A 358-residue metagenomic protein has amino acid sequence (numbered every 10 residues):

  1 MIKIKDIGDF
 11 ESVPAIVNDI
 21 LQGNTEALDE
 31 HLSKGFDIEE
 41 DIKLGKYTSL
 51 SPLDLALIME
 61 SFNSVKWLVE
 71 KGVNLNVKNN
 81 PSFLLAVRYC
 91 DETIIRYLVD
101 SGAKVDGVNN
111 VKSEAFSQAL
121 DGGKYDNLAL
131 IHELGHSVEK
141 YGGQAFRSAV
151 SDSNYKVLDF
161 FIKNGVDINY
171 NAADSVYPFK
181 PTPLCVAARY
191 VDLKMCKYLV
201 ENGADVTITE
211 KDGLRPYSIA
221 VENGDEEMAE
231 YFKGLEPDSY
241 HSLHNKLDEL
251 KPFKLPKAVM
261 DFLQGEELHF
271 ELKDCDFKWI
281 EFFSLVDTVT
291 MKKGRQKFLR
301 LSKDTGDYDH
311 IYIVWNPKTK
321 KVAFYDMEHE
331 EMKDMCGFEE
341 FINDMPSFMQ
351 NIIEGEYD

Functional and structural regions predicted by a protein language model:
D6-N18, E40-L55, N76-L85, V108-S117 (+3 more regions): Ankyrin-repeat boundary/"N-cap" motif
E11-E30, I58: Alpha-helical segment of the N-proximal tetratricopeptide repeat
E11-S12, D212-V314: A surface-exposed partner-binding patch
N24-S33, E60-E70, C90-D100, G123-E133 (+3 more regions): Ankyrin repeat structural motif
G35-E39, G72-N76, G102-D106, G135-E139 (+2 more regions): The conserved C-terminal loop/turn that links adjacent ankyrin repeats
A56-K124: A generic tandem-repeat structural signature
L98-V166, D174: Solenoidal tandem-repeat scaffolds enriched in leucines and small polar residues
F146-H241: Elongated, non-catalytic scaffold/linker segments and compositionally distinctive motifs
